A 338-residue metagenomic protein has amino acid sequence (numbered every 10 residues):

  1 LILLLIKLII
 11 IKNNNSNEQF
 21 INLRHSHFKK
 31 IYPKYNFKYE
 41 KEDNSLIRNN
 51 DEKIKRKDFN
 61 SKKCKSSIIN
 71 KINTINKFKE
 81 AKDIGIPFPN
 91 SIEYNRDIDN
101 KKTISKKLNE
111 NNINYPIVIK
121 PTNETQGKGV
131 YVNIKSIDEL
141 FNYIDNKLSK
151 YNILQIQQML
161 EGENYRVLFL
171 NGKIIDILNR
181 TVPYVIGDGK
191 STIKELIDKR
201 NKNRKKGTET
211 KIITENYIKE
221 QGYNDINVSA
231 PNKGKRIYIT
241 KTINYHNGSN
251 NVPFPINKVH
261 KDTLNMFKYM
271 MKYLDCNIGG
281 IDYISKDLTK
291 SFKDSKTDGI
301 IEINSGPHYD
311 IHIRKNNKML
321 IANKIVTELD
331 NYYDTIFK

Functional and structural regions predicted by a protein language model:
L1-E18: Intrinsically disordered, compositionally biased terminal peptides
L8, E18, Y245-N247, N251-K258 (+2 more regions): C-terminal active-site "lid" helix and adjoining low-complexity regulatory extension at the edge of ATP-using catalytic
N13-E110, T125: Conserved N-proximal alpha/beta basic substrate-recognition cap immediately N-terminal to, or forming the N-lobe
F78, L108-Y131, Y151-Y165: ATP-grasp fold ATP-binding core
E93-N95, V132-K135: Short acidic-hydrophobic, aromatic-tinged amphipathic segments that line or gate anion-handling sites
I117, K173-D176, G299-E302: Protein kinase-like catalytic core scaffold
I134-H246, M270: Phosphate-binding site of ATP-dependent enzymes
L154-Q158, Y165-R166, C276-K290: A short glycine-rich, hydrophobically flanked beta-strand micro-motif that places a catalytic Asp/Glu for divalent metal
